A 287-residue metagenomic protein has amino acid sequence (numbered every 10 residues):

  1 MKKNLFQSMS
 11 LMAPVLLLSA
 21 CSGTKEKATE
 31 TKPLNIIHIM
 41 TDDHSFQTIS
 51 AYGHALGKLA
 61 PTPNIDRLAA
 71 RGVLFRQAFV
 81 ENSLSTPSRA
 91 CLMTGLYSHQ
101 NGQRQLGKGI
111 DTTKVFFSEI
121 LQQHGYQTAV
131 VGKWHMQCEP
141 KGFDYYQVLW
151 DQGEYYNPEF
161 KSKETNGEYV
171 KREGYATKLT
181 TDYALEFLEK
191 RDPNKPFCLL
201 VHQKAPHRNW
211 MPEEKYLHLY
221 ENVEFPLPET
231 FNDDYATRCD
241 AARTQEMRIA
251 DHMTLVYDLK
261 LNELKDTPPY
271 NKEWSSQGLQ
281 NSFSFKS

Functional and structural regions predicted by a protein language model:
K2-M9, L17, C21-S287: Formylglycine-dependent sulfatase
